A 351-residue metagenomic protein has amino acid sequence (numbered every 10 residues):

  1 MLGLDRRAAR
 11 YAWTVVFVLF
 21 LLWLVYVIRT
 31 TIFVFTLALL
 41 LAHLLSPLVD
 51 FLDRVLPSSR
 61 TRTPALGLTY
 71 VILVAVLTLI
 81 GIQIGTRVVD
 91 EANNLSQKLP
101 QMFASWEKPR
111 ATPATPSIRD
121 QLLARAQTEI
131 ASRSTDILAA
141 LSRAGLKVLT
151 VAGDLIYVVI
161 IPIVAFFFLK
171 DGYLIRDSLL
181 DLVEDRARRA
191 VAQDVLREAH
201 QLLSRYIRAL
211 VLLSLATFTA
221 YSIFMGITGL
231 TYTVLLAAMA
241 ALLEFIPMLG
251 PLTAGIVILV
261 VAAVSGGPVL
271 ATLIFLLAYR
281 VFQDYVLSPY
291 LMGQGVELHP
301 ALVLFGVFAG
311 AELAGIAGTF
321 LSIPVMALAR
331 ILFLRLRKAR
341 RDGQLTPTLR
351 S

Functional and structural regions predicted by a protein language model:
M1-D90, A165, I331-S351: Anchoring transmembrane alpha helix of integral membrane proteins
M1-Y11, L56, E129-S132, S204-R208 (+5 more regions): Short, amphipathic, aromatic/basic-enriched membrane-interface segments that mark the entry/exit of transmembrane
L4-A9, F51-L56, P64-L68, L79-I160 (+1 more regions): Juxtamembrane membrane-interface segments in integral membrane proteins
V15-F20, L24, P64-I80, L155 (+12 more regions): Generic alpha-helical transmembrane segments of integral inner-membrane proteins, especially permease/transport modules
V25-I32, G153, I227-Y232, A263-V269 (+1 more regions): Transmembrane helix interruption/hinge and helix-loop junction motifs
A38-L45, A165, A238-F245, L249 (+4 more regions): Hydrophobic transmembrane alpha-helices
P64, K147, V151-V261, V269-A271: Alpha-helical transmembrane segments and their immediate interhelical loop/hinge regions in multi-pass membrane
V269-S351: Hydrophobic alpha-helical transmembrane segments of membrane transport and translocation systems, primarily multi-pass
